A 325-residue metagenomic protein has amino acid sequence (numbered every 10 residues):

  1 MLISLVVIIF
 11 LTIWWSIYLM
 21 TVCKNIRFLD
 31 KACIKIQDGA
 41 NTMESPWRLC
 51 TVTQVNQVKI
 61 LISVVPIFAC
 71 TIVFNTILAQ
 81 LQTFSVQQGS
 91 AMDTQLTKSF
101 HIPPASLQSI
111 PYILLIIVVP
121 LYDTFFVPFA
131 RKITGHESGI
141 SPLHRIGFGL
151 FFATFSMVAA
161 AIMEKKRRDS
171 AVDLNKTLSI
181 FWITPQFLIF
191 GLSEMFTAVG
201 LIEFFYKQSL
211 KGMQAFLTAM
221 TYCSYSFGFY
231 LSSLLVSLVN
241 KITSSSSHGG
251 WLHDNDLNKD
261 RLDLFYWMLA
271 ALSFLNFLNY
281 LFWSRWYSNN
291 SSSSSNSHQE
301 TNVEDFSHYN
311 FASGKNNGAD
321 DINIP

Functional and structural regions predicted by a protein language model:
M1-P325: Hydrophobic transmembrane alpha-helices of multi-pass solute transporters/permeases
